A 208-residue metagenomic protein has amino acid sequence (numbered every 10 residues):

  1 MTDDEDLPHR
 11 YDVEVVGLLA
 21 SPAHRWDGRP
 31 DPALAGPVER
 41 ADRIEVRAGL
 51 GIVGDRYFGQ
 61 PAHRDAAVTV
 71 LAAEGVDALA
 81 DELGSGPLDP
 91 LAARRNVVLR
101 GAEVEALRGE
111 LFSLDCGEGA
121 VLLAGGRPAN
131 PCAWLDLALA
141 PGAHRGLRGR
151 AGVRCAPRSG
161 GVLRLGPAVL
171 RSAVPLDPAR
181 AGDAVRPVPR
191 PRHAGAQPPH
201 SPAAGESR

Functional and structural regions predicted by a protein language model:
M1-G117, L122, R127-P128, D177-R208: Electropositive, beta-rich accessory/interaction domains or terminal extensions that provide binding surfaces
G86-A93, L137-A151: Short, basic/aromatic beta-hairpin or loop at an interaction surface
L99, G152-G161: Short alpha-helix capping/helix-loop boundary micro-motifs
G109, A120, G160-A168: Loop/turn positions that initiate beta-strands
G125, L135, V153-P157: Long, contiguous hydrophobic alpha-helical segments, chiefly transmembrane helices and signal peptides
R127-W134, G142-A143: Well-ordered mid-protein domain cores that form the structural environment of catalytic cofactors
W134-L137, G182: A short, polar/proline- and glycine-enriched secondary-structure boundary/capping micro-motif
R171-D177: Short beta-strand-to-coil "C-cap" segments at the C-terminal boundary of structured domains/repeats, marking
